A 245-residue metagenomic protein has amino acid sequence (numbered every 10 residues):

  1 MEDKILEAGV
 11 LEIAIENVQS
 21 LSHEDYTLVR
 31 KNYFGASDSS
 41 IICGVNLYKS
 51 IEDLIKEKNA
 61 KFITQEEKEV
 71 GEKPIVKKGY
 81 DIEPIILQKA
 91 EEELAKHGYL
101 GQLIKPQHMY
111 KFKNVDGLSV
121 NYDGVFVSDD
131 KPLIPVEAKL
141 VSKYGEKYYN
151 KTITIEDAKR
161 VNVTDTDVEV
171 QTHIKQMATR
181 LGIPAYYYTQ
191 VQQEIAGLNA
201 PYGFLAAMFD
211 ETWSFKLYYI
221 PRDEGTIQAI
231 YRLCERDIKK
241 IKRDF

Functional and structural regions predicted by a protein language model:
M1-D81, V161-V168, L181: Charged, glycine-rich intrinsically disordered N-terminal tails and low-complexity linkers that flank
I41-I42, I86-K89, G203-A206: Intrinsically disordered, low-complexity boundary segments flanking structured domains
V45, V76-P84, P184, E224-Y231: Generic detection of long, well-ordered alpha-helical segments
E52, L87, V191: Generic structural marker for isolated residues within well-ordered, non-membrane alpha-helices of soluble domains
P74-I75, Y80-Q88, L94, L103-P106: Nucleic-acid endo/exonuclease domains
D81, R243-D244: Contiguous, amphipathic alpha-helical segments that mediate oligomerization or scaffolding in large protein assemblies
E92-Y122, F126-R243: Nucleic-acid nuclease catalytic cores
